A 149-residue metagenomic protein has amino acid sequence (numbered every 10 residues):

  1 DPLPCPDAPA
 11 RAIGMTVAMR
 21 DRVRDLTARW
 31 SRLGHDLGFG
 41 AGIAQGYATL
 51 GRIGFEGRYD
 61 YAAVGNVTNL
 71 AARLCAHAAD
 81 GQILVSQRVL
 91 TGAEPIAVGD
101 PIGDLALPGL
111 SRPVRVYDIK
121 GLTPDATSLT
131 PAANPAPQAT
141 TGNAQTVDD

Functional and structural regions predicted by a protein language model:
D1-R11, D25-N66, V114-Y117: Catalytic core of nucleotidyl cyclases, primarily class III adenylyl/guanylyl cyclases
P6, A10, R20, R24 (+4 more regions): Catalytic cores of nucleotide-enabled group-transfer and carboxylate-activating enzymes in metabolic and assembly-line
A12, M19, I43, L74 (+1 more regions): Residue-level signature of catalytic and energy-coupling elements of molecular machines, predominantly ATP/GTP-dependent
G14, A28, T91: Replace "anionic and nucleotidyl ligands
A18, R22, L26-R29, H77 (+1 more regions): Alpha-helical structural signal in soluble globular domains
T27, A44-Q45, N66-Q87: Catalytic/regulatory signature loops of cyclic-dinucleotide turnover enzymes and related class III nucleotidyl cyclases
A48-L50, H77-P137, G142, T146: Cytosolic regulatory/linker segments at or just downstream of nucleotide-handling modules in signal-transduction
D149: Walker A/P-loop-proximal flanking segment of P-loop NTPase domains
